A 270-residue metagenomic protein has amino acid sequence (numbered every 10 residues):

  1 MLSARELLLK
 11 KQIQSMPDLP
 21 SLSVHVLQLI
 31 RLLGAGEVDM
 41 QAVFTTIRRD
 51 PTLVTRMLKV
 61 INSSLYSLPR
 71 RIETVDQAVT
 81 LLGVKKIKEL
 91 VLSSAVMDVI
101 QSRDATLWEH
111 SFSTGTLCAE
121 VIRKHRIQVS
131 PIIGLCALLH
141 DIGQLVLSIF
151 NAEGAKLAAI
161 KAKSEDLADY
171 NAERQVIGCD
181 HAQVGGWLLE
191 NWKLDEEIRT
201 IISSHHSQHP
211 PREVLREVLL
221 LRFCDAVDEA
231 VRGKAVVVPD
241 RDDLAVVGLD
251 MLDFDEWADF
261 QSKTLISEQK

Functional and structural regions predicted by a protein language model:
M1-G154, D169-V237: Conserved alpha-helical "signature site" that marks functionally important helical segments or helix/loop junctions
M1-I13, L29, D243-K270: Terminal helices and disordered tails flanking the catalytic cores of nucleotide-processing hydrolases
A152-S164: Post-HEXXH active-site segment of zinc metalloproteases
V184-L188, D240, V247-M251: Extended alpha-helical regions
